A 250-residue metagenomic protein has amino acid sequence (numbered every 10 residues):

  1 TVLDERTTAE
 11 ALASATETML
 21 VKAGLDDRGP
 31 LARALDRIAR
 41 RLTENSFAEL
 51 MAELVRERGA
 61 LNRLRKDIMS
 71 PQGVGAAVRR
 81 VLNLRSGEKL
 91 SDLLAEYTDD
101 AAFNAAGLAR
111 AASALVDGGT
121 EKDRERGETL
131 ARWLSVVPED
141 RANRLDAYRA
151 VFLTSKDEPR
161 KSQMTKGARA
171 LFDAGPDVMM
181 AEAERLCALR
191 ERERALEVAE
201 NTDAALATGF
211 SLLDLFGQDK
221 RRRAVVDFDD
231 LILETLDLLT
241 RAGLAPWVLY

Functional and structural regions predicted by a protein language model:
T1-R65, K166-A170, A174-G175, E182-E184: ATP-hydrolysis module of ASCE/P-loop NTPase motor domains, specifically the Walker B Asp-Glu catalytic pair
T8-A11, A15, D27, L31 (+5 more regions): Helical mechanochemical/support elements of P-loop NTPase systems and associated helical scaffolds
A11, A15-M19, F216, E234-L239: Structural preference for long, well-ordered alpha-helical segments in enzyme cores
F47-V226: Conserved ATP-driven helicase/translocase motor core recognized via long, highly charged RecA-like/P-loop NTPase domain
A204-A207, L238-A242: Short, motif-level signal for alpha-helix interfacial/capping segments enriched in acidic residues and aromatics/proline
R223-T235: Inter-Walker segment of RecA-like/P-loop motor cores
A242-Y250: Short basic/glycine-enriched coil/helix segment immediately N-terminal to the Walker B
